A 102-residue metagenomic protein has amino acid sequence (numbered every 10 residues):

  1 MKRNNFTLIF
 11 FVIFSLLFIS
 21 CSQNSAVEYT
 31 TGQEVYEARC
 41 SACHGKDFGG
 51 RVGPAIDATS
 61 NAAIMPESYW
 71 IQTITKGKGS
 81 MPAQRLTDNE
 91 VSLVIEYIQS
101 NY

Functional and structural regions predicted by a protein language model:
M1-F10: Bacterial N-terminal signal peptides that target proteins for export
I13: Residue-level recognition of phosphate/Mg2+-coordinating polar/acidic sites in nucleotide-handling active sites
L17-S20: C-terminal motif of bacterial Sec signal peptides marking the signal peptidase cleavage site
S22-N24: Bacterial signal peptide processing site
Y29, V35-E37, Y102: Short sequence/structural segments immediately N-terminal
Y29-Q33, G45-T73: Gly/Gly-Pro-rich "capping" loops immediately C-terminal to redox-active cysteine motifs in periplasmic/lumenal
V35-K46, V94-I98: The canonical Cys-X-X-Cys-His
R51-T59, T73-Y102: Axial heme c-ligation environment in periplasmic c-type cytochrome domains
